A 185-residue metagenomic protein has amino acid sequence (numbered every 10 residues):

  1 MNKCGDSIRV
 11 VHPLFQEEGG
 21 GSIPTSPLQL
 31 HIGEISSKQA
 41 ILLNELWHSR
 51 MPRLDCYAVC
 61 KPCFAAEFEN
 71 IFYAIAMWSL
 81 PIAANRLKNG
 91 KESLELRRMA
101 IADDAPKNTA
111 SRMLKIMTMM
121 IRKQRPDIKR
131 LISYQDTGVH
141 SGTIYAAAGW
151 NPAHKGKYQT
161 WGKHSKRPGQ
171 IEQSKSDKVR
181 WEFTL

Functional and structural regions predicted by a protein language model:
M1-F15: Acyl-donor-binding surface of acyltransferase catalytic domains
G5-S7, S26-P27, K107-A110: Short acidic/polar alpha-helix capping motifs at helix-coil junctions
H12-A58: Short amphipathic alpha-helix that is part of the acyltransferase structural core
H31-I35, I75, S79-D177: Acyl-donor binding region in acyl/amide transferases
N44, V59-M77: Conserved beta-hairpin
M51-Y57, K61-P62, E67, A83-N85: An active-site-proximal beta-strand-loop segment
K61, S176-R180: Short hydrophobic/aromatic beta-strand or adjacent loop that forms the aromatic wall/cage of a ligand/substrate-binding
E182-L185: Short beta-strand-to-coil "C-cap" segments at the C-terminal boundary of structured domains/repeats, marking
